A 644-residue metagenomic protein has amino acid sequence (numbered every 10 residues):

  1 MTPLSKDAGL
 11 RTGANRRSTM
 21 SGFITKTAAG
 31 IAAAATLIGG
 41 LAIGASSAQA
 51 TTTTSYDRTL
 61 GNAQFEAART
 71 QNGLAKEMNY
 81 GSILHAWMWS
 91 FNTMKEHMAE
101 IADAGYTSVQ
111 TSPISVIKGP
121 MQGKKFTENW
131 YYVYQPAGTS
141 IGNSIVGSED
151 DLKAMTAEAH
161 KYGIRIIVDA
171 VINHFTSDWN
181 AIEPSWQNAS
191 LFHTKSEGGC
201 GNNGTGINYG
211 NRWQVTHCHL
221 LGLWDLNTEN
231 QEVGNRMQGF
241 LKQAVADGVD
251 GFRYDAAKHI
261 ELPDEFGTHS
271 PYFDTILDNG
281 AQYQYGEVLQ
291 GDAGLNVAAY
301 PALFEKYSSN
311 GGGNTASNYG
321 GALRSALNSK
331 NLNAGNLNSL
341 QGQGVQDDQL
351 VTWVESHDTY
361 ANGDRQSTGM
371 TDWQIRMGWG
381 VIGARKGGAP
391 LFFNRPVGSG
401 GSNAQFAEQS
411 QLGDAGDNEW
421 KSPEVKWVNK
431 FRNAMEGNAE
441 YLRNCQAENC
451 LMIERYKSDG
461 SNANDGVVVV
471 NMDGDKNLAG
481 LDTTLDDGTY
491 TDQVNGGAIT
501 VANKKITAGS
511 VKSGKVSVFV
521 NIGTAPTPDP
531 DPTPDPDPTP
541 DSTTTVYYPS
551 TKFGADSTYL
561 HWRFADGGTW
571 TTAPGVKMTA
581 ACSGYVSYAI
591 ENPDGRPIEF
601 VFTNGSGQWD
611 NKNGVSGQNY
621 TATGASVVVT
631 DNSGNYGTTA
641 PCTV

Functional and structural regions predicted by a protein language model:
M1-A50: Secretory targeting and sorting signals
Q49-A50, P526-D541: Acidic, proline-/serine-/threonine-rich low-complexity intrinsically disordered repeat tracts
T51-S82, W89, T93-Y106, P113-P136 (+6 more regions): Active-site-proximal helices and loops of the catalytic beta/alpha 8
I182-H219: Core domains of carbohydrate- and sulfate-ester-processing enzymes
S517, R596-F600: Exposed beta-strand face motif in extracellular beta-rich ectodomains
S542-V546: Structural beta-strand segments of beta-rich domains
P549-G595, N604-T623: Aromatic-rich carbohydrate-binding modules that target alpha-glucans
V629-V644: Compositionally biased low-complexity segments at domain edges in trafficked proteins and select soluble regulators
